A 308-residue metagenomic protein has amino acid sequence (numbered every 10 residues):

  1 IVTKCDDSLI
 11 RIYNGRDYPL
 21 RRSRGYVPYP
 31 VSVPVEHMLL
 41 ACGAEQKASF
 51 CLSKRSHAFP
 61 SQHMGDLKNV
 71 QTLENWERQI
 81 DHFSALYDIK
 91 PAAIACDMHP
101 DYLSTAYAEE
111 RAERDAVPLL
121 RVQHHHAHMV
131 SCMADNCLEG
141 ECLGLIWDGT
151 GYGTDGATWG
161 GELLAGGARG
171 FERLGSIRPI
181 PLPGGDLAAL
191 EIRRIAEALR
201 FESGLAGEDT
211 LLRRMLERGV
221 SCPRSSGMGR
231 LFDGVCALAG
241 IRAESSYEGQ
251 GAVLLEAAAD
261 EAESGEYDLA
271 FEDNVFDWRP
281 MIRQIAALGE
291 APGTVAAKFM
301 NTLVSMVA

Functional and structural regions predicted by a protein language model:
I1, S8, V27-L39, R121-G144: Conserved phosphate-binding catalytic cores of ATP/NTP-utilizing and phosphoryl-transfer enzymes
I1-V33, V220-S225: Internal gly/pro-rich beta-alpha loop/helix module that stabilizes soluble enzyme cofactors or their anionic handles
R11-R16, L52-H57, E113, D155-G156 (+2 more regions): Short acidic-glycine loop/turn motifs at beta-strand connectors
P34-S53, H57-F59, C142-G166: Gly/Thr-rich phosphate-binding beta-strand-loop-beta motif of the actin/hexokinase/Hsp70
A41-E74, R78-H82, A198, G204-G207 (+1 more regions): A contiguous, well-structured pocket-lining segment that forms one wall/lid of small-molecule binding clefts in soluble
D88-D101, L119-L120, A308: Short glycine-rich phosphate-binding loop at a beta-alpha junction
H99-D115, T154-G166: Short Gly/Thr/Asp-enriched flexible loops that form oxyanion-binding sites at enzyme active sites
M133-E202, E217-R218, C222-S226, F232-L238 (+1 more regions): Active-site histidine-anchored catalytic micro-motif
